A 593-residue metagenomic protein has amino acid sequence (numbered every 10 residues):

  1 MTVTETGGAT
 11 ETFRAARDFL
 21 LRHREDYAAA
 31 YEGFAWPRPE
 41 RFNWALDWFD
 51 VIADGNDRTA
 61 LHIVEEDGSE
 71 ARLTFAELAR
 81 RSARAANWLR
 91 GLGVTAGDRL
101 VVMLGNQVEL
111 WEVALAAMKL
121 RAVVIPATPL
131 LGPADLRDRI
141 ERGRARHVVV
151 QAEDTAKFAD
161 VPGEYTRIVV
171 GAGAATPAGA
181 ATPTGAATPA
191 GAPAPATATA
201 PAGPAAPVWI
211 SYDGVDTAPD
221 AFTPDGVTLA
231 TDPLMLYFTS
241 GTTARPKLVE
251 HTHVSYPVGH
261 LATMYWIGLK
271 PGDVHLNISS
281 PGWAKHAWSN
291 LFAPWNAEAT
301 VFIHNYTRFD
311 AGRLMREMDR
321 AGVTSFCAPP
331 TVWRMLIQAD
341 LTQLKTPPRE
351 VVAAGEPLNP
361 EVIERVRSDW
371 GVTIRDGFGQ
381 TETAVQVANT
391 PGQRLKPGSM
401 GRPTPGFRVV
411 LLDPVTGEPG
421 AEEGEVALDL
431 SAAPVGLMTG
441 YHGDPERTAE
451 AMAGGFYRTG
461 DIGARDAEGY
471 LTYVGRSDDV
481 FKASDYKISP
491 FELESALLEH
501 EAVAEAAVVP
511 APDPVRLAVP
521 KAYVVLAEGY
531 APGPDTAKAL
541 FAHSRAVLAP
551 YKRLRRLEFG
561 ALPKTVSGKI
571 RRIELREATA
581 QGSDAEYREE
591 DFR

Functional and structural regions predicted by a protein language model:
M1-F19, P183, P189, P193-A196 (+6 more regions): AMP-binding adenylation
M1-T12, G91-L92, L115, K119-G214 (+3 more regions): Structural core segment of the AMP-binding/adenylate-forming
D57-T59, T199-V208, D216-F238, R245 (+1 more regions): Conserved pre-ATP/AMP-binding loop-to-beta segment of ANL
A71-A76, V227, L234-V258: Conserved AMP-binding A3 loop
L131-G132, V148-Q151, F326, P434 (+5 more regions): AMP-binding/adenylate-forming catalytic core of the ANL superfamily
P257-V274, P281-T324, A339: Conserved AMP-binding/adenylation subdomain of ANL enzymes
N296, V323-A328, I337-K396, R408 (+1 more regions): Gly/Ser/Thr-rich phosphate-binding loop
G417-E450, I488: Conserved ATP/PPi-binding loop(s) of AMP-dependent carboxylate-activating enzymes
